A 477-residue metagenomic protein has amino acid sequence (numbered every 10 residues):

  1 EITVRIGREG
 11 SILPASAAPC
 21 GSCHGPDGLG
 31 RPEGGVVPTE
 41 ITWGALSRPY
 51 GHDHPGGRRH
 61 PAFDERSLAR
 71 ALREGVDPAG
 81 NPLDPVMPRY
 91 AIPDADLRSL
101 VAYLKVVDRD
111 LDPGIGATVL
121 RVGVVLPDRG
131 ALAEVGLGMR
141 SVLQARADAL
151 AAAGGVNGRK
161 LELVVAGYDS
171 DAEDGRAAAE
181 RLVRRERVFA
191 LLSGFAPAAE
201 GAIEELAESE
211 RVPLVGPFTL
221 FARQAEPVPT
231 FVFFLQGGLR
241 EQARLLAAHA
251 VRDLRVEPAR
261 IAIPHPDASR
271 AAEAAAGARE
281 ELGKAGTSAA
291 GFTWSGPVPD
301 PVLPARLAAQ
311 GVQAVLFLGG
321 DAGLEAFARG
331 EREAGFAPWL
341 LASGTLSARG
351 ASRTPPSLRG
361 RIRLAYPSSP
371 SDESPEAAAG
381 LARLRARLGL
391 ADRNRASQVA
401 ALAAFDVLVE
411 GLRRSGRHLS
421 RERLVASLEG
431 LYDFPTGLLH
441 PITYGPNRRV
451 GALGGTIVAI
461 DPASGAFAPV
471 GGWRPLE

Functional and structural regions predicted by a protein language model:
I2-S67, V86-I92: Gly/Gly-Pro-rich "capping" loops immediately C-terminal to redox-active cysteine motifs in periplasmic/lumenal
E65-P78, P88-P113: C-terminal capping alpha-helices of c-type cytochrome domains
G116-V119, E134-S141, G155-E226, S295-P301 (+2 more regions): Beta-alpha junction/loop-to-helix N-cap segments that form part of ligand/metal-binding clefts
V124-S141, A166, S170-A172, D267-R270 (+1 more regions): Extracytoplasmic "Venus flytrap"
G175, F234-R260, E273, V298-V302 (+3 more regions): Hydrophobic alpha-helical segments within soluble ligand-binding/sensing domains
V188-F292, W339-R363: Extracytoplasmic ligand/sensor domains, especially the bilobed periplasmic-binding protein
G237, A328-L402, V470-L476: Extracellular/periplasmic periplasmic-binding protein-like sensory domains
R387-V399, V409-F467: Segments of small-molecule ligand-sensing domains
